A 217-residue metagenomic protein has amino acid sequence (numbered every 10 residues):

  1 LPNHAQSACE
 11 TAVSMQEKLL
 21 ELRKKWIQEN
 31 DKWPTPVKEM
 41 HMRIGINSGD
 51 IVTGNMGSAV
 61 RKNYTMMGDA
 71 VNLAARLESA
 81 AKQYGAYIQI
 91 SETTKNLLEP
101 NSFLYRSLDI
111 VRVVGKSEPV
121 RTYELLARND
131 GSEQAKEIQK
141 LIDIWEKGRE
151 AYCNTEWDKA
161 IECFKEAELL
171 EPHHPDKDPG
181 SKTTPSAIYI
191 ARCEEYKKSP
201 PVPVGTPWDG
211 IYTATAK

Functional and structural regions predicted by a protein language model:
L1-S7, E21-D69, T93-E99, F103 (+1 more regions): Catalytic core of nucleotidyl cyclases, primarily class III adenylyl/guanylyl cyclases
Q6-E17: Amphipathic alpha-helical segments that line or abut small-molecule/effector binding pockets and mediate allosteric
E17-I27, K82, P172: A general structural signal for alpha-helical elements within enzymatic catalytic domains
I51-T53, A80-K159, K165-P185, Y189-V202: Cytosolic regulatory/linker segments at or just downstream of nucleotide-handling modules in signal-transduction
V202-K217: Intrinsically disordered, low-complexity, charge-biased linker/tail regions
